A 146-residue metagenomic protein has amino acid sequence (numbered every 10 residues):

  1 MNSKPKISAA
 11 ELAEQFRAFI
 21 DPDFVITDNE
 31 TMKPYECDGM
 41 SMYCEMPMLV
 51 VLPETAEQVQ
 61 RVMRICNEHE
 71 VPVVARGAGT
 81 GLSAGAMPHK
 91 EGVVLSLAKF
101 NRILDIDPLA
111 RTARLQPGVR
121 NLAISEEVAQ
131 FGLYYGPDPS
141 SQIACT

Functional and structural regions predicted by a protein language model:
M1-G39, E68-V71: N-terminal accessory segments
A13, S83-A86, R111: N-terminal beta-alpha lobe that positions the nucleotide/phosphoryl donor in ATP/NTP-coupled carboxylate activation
F16, M42-V73, E91, L97-P139: N-terminal glycine-rich flavin-associated loop
V25, M32-Y35, L82, I103 (+1 more regions): Short clusters of hydrophobic/aromatic residues that line enzyme substrate/ligand-binding pockets
T27-E30, R76, D138: Conserved beta-strand termini and adjacent loop/short-helix elements that scaffold enzyme active sites in alpha/beta
G39-M42, A84-H89: Short glycine-biased active-site loop of nucleotidyltransferases that positions the nucleotide triphosphate and helps
P139-T146: Short, intrinsically disordered, charge-balanced linker/junction segments flanking boundaries in proteins
